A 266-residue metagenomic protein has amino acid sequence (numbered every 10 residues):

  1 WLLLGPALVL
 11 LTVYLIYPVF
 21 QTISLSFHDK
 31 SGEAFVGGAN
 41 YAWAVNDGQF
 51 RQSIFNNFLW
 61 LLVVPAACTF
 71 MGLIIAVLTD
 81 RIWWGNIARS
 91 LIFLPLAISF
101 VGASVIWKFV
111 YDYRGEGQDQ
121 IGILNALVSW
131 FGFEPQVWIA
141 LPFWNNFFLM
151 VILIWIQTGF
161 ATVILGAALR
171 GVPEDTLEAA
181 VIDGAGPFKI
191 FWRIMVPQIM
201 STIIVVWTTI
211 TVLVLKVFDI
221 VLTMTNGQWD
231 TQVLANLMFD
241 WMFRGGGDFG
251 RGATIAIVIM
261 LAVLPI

Functional and structural regions predicted by a protein language model:
L2-I266: A structural signal for multi-pass alpha-helical bundles of membrane permease subunits that mediate small-molecule
